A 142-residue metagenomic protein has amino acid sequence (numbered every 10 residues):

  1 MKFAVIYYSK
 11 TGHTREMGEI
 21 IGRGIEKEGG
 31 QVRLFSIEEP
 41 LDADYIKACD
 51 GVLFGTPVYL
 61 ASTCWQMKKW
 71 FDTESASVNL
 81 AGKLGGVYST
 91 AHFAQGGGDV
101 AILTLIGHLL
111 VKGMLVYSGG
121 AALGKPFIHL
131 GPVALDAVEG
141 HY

Functional and structural regions predicted by a protein language model:
M1-E28: N-terminal beta1-alpha1 ligand-phosphate binding loop
F3, V32-R33, V116: Hydrophobic anchor at the start of a short beta-strand that flanks the dinucleotide cofactor-binding loop
I6-Y8, F35, Y88: Short hydrophobic segments within beta-strands
T11, V32-R33, A94-G96: A generic secondary-structure micro-motif detector that highlights 1-2 residue hydrophobic/ambivalent hotspots embedded
E16, I20, A48, T104 (+1 more regions): Alpha-helical macromolecular-interaction surfaces
E28-P40: A short beta-strand-loop structural module common to alpha/beta enzyme folds
E38-G124: Helix-loop-strand module that forms the ligand-binding subsite of alpha/beta enzymes
S118-Y142: Glycine-rich phosphate/pyrophosphate-binding loop and the adjoining helix
